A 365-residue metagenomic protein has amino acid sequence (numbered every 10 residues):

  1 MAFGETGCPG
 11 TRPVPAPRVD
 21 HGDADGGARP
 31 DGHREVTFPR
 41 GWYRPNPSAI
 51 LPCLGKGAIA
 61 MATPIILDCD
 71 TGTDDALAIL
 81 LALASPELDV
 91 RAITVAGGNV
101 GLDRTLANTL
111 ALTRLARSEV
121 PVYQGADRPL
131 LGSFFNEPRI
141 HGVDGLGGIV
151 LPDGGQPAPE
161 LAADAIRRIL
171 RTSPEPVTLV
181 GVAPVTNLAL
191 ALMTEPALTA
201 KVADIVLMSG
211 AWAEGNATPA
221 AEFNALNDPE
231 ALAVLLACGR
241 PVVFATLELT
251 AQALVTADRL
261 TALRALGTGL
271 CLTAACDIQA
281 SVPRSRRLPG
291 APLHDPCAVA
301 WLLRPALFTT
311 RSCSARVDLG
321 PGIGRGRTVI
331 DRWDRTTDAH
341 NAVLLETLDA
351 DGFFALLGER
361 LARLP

Functional and structural regions predicted by a protein language model:
H21-G26: Alpha-helix boundary/capping motif
P45-A60: Short, Lys/Arg-enriched N-terminal segments with co-localized hydrophobic residues within the first ~10-30 amino acids
P52, L106-T172, H340-L348, L356-A362: Metal-dependent C-N hydrolase catalytic cores
I59-A62, L81-A82, D89-V90, L226-D228 (+1 more regions): Conformational coupling and interaction surfaces
A62-C69, T73-A111, D144, V150-Q252 (+1 more regions): Active-site histidine-anchored catalytic micro-motif
V122, L235, V299: A residue-level signal for conserved active-site and pocket-lining positions in enzyme catalytic cores
